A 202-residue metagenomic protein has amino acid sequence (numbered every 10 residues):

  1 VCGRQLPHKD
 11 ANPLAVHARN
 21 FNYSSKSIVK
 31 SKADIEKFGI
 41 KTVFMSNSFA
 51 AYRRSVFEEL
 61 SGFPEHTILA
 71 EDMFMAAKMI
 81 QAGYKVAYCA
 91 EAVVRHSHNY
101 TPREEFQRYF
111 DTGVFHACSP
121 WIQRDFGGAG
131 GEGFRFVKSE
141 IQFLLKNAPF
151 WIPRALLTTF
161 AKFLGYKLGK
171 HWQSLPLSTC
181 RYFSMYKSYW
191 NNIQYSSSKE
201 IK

Functional and structural regions predicted by a protein language model:
V1-H17: Conserved donor NDP-sugar-binding/catalytic core segment of glycosyltransferases
R4-P7, S27-V29, S48-F49, A92: Short, flexible active-site-adjacent loop segments at beta-strand->alpha-helix junctions, enriched in small/polar
V16-N22, E104-Q107: Short, hinge-like loop/turn segments at secondary-structure boundaries
S31-S55, T67-I68, F74, H116 (+1 more regions): A recurrent flexible, glycine/aromatic-enriched loop bordering the glycosyltransferase active site that acts as
A50-Y52, V56-S61, H66-V93: A short, conserved alpha-helix in the catalytic core of glycosyltransferases
A82-F106, F115-P120: Active-site donor/metal-binding and catalytic loop motifs of nucleotide-sugar-dependent glycosylation enzymes
D111-V114, C118, I122-K202: Non-catalytic, C-terminal membrane-associated alpha-helical segments of glycosyltransferases
